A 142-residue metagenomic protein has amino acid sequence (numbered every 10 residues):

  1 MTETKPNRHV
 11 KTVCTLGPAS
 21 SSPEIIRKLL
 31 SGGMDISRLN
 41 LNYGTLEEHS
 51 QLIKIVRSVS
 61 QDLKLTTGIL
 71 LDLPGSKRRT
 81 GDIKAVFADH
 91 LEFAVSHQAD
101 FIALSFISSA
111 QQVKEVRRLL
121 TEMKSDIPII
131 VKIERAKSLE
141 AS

Functional and structural regions predicted by a protein language model:
M1-S142: Non-catalytic helical/linker scaffolds that mediate oligomerization, partner binding, and domain coupling around large
